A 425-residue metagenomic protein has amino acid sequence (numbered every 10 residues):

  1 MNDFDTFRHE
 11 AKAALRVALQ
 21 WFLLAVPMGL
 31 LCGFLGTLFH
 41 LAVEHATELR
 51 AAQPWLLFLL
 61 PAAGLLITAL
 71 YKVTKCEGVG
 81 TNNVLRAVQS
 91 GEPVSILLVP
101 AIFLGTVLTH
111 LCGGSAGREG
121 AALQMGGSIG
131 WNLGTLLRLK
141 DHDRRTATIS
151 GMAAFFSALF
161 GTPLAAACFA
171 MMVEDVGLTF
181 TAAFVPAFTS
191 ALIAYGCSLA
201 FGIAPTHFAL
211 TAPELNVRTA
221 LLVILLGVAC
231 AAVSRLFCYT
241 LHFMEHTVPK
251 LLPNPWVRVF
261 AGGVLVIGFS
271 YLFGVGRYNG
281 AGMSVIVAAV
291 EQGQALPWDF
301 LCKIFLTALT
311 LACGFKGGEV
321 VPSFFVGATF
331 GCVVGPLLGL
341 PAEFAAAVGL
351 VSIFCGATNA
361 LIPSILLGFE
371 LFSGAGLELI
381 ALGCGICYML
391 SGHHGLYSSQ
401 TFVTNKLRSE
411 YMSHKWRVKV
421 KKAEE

Functional and structural regions predicted by a protein language model:
M1-E425: Alpha-helical transmembrane segments and immediately membrane-proximal extracytoplasmic
